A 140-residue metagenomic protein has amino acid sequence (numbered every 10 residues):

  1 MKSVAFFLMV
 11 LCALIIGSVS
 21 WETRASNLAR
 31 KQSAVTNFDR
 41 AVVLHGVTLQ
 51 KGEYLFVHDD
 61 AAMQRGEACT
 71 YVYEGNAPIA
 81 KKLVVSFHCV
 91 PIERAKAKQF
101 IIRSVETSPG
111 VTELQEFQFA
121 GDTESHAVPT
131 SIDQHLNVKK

Functional and structural regions predicted by a protein language model:
M1-M9: Bacterial N-terminal signal peptides that target proteins for export
L8-S18: Bacterial N-terminal signal peptides
R24-V43: Short acidic, Pro/Gly- and aromatic-enriched capping/linker segments at domain boundaries
V43-L44, Y73: A general beta-strand register signal
G52-F56: A short tyrosine-centered beta-strand micro-motif
Q64-E113: Mid-chain, structured segments of secreted extracytoplasmic proteins
T107-K140: C-terminal partner/receptor-binding element of secreted or periplasmic proteins
